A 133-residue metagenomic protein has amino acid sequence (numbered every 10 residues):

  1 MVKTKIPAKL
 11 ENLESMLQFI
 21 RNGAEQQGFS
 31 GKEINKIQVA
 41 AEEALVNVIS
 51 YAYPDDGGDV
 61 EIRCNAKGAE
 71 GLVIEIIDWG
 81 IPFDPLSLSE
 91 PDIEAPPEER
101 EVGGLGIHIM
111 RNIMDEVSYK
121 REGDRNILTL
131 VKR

Functional and structural regions predicted by a protein language model:
M1-K5, R111-R133: Flexible, glycine-/charge-rich segments associated with ATP-binding catalytic modules
V2-G31: Helix-loop-beta hinge of the Bergerat
I20-E42, E99-E101: Conserved short strand/loop->alpha-helix "switch" segment adjacent to the catalytic nucleotide/phosphoryl-transfer site
E42-N47, N112: Conserved polar catalytic motif of the HATPase_c/GHKL fold
V48-A52: Short helix-loop "hinge" at the ATP-lid/N-box region of the Bergerat-fold HATPase_c
D59-E70: Short beta-strand/loop element within the Bergerat-fold HATPase_c
I74-E101: Glycine-rich/acidic phosphate-handling loop/turn and adjacent ATP-lid/helix of nucleotide-binding kinase/ATPase domains
E99-M114: Glycine-rich phosphate-binding loop
